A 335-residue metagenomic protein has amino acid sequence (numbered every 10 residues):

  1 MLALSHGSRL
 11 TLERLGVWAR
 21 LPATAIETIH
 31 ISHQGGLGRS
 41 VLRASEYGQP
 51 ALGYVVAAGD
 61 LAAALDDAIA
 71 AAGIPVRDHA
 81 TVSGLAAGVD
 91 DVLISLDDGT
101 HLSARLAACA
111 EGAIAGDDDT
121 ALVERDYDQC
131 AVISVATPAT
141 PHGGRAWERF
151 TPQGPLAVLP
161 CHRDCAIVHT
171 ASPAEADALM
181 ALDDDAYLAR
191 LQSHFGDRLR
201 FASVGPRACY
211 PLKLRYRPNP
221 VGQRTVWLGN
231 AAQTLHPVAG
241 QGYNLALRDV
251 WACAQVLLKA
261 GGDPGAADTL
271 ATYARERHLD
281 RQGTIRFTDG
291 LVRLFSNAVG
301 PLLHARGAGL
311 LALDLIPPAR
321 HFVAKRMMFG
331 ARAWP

Functional and structural regions predicted by a protein language model:
M1-T28: Glycine-rich FAD cofactor-binding loop and adjacent beta-loop-alpha segment at the N-terminus of flavoprotein
S5, R9, A62, Q129 (+8 more regions): A general structural signal for well-ordered alpha-helical segments in protein cores
R20, V89-D90, H142, A246: Pyridoxal 5′-phosphate
A23-D119, E124-I133, W334: Conserved N-terminal helical subregion
V89-L93, A139, R149, P206-R215: Short gly/ser/thr-rich secondary-structure transition/capping motifs
H101, L106-R200, V204-R207: Conserved FAD-binding catalytic core of PHBH/FMO-like flavoproteins
A178-G265: FAD/FMN-dependent oxidoreductases across multiple families
Q255-P335: C-terminal helical "tail/cap" subdomain of flavin- and related membrane-associated enzymes
